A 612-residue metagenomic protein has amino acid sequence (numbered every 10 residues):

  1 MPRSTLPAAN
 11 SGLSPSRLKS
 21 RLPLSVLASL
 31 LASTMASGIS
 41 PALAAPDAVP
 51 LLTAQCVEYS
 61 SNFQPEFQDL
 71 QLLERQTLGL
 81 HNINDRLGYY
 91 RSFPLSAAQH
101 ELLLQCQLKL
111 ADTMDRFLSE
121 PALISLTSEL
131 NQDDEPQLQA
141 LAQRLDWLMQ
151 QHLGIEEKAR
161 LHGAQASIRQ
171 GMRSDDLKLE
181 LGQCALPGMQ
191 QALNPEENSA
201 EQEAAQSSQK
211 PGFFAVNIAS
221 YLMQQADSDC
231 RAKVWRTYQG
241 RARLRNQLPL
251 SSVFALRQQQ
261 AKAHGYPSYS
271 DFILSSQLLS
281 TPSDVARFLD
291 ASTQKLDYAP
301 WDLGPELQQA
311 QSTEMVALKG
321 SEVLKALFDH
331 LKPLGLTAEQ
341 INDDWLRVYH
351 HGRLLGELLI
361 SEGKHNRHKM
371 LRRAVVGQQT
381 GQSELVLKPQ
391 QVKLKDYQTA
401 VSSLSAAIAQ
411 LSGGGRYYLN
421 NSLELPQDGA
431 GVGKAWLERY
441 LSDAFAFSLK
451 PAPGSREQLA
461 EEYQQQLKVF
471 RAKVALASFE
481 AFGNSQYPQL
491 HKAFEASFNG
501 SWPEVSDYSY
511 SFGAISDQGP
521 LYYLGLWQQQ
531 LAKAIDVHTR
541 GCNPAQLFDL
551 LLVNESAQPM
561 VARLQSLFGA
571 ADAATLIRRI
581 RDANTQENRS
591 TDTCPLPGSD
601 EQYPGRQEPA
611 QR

Functional and structural regions predicted by a protein language model:
M1-K19: N-terminal secretory signal peptides that target proteins for export/translocation
L27-S33, P41-E201, A514, P520 (+1 more regions): N-terminal helix-rich structural modules
L43-P46, G335, I408, A472-R612: C-terminal, non-catalytic "cap/extension" segments appended to globular domains
A166-G304: Structured, charged N-terminal subsegments at the starts of enzyme catalytic cores and at intra-chain domain/subunit
P211, Q225-A226, L250-L385, D443-S448 (+4 more regions): Active-site-proximal, well-structured secondary-structure segments within enzyme catalytic domains
T237, S252-A263, F272-S275, F288-K295 (+7 more regions): Generic, well-ordered alpha-helical scaffold segments in large soluble proteins
Q294, E424-E504, R612: Metalloprotease/metallohydrolase-associated module, dominated by Zn2+-dependent proteases
V386-G414: Active-site recognition of the HExxH zinc-binding catalytic motif
